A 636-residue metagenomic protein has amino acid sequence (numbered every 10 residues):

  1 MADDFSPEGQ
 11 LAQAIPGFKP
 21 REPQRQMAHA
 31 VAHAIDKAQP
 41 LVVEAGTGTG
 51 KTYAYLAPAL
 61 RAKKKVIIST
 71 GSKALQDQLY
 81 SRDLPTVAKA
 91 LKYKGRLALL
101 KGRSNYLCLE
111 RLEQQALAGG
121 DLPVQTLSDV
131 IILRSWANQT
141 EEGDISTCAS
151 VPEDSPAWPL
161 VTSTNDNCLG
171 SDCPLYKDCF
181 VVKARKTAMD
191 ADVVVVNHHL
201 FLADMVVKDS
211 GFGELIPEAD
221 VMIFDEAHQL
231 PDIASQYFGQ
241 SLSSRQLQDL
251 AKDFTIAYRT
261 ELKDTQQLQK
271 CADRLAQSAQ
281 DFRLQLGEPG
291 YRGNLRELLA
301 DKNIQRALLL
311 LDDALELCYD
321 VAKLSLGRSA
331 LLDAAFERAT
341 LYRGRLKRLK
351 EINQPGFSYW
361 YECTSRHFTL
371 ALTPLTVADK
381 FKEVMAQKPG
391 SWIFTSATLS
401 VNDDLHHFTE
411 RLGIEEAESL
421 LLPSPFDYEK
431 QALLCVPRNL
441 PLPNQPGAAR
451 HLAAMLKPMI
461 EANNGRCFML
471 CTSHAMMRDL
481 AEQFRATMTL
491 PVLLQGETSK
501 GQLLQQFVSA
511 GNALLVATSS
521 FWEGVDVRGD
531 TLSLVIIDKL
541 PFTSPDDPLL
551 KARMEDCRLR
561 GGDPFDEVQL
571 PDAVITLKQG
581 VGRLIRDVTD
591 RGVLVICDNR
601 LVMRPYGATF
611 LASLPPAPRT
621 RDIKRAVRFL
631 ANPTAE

Functional and structural regions predicted by a protein language model:
M1-A14, T47, K64-D192, H199 (+5 more regions): A substrate-engagement module of RecA-like helicase motors
M1-V43, A57: Conserved pre-motif I regulatory segment
A32-H33, T52-K65, R82-T86: Walker A/P-loop NTP-binding motif
R61, D77, R82-P85, N165-D166 (+2 more regions): Signature of the SF2 helicase/ATPase Hel1-core->accessory helical subdomain module
V66-S72, F394-T395, G465-T472, V595-C597: Conserved RecA-like ASCE P-loop NTPase motor core of nucleic-acid helicases/translocases
P159-V194, M205-F212, L317-L440, G447-A454 (+3 more regions): A contiguous, basic/glycine-rich beta-loop/short-helix subdomain that forms a polymer-engagement track
P437-G447, E497-V602: Conserved RecA-like P-loop NTPase helicase motor core
T472-G496: Conserved helicase motor "Helicase C" RecA-like lobe of SF1/SF2 P-loop NTPases
